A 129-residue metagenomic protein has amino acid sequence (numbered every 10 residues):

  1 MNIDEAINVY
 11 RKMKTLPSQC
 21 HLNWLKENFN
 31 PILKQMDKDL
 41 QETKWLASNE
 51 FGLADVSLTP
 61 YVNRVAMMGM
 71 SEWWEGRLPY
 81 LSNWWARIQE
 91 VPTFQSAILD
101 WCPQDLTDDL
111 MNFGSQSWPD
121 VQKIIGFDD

Functional and structural regions predicted by a protein language model:
M1-E90: GST-like fold's C-terminal all-alpha helical module
Q89-L106: Charged/polar, low-hydrophobicity segments characteristic of intrinsically disordered regions and flexible loops
W101-D129: Acidic/histidine-enriched, glycine/proline-rich intrinsically disordered or flexible terminal extensions
